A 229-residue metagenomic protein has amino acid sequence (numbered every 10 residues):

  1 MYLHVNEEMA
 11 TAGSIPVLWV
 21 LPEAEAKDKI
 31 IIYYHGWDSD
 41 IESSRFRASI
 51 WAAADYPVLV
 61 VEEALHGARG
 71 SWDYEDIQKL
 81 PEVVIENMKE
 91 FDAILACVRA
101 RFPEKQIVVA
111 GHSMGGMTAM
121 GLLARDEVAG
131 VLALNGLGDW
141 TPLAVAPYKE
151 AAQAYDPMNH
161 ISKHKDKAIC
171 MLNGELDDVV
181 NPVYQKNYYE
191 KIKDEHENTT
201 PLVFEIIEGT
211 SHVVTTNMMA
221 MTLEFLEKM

Functional and structural regions predicted by a protein language model:
M1-A24: N-terminal cap/lid segment of alpha/beta-hydrolase-fold proteins
V20, Y33-Y34, A110, L172: Short hydrophobic segments within beta-strands
L21-I30, Y56, K165: Proline/glycine-enriched tight loop/beta-turn segments at coil->beta junctions that connect or precede beta-strands
I30-A100: Serine-hydrolase catalytic machinery in alpha/beta-hydrolase-like enzymes
I94-K149: Primarily recognizes the serine-hydrolase "nucleophile elbow" in alpha/beta-hydrolase and SGNH/GDSL folds
S113, E175, T210: Residue-level signal for short, function-critical loop segments
T141-E197: The feature captures the conserved acid-bearing segment of alpha/beta-hydrolase catalytic domains
E195-M229: C-terminal catalytic histidine-bearing segment of alpha/beta-hydrolase fold enzymes
